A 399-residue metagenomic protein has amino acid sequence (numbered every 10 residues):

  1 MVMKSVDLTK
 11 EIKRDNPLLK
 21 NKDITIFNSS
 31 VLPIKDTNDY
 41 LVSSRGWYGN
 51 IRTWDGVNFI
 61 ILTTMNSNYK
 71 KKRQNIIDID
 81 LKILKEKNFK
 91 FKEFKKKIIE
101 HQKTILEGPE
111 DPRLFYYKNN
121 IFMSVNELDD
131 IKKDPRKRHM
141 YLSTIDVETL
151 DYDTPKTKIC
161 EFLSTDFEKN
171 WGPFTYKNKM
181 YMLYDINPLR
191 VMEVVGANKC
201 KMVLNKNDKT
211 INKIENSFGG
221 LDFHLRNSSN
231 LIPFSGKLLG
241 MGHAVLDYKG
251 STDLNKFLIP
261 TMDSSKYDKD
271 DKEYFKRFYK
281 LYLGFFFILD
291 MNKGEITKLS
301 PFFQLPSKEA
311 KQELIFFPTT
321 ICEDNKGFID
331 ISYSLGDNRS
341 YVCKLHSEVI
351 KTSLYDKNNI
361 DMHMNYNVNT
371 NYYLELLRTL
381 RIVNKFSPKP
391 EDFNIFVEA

Functional and structural regions predicted by a protein language model:
M1-A399: Beta-propeller domains
